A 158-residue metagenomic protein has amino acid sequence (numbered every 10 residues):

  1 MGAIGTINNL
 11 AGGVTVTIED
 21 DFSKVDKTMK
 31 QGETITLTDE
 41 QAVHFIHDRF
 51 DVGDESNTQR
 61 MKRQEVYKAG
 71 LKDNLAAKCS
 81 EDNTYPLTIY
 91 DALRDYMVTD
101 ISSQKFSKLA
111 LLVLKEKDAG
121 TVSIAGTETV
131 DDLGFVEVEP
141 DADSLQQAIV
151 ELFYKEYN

Functional and structural regions predicted by a protein language model:
M1-A11, D39-V43, Q64-K72, P86-R94 (+3 more regions): Extracytoplasmic/secreted envelope proteins and their assembly/folding machinery, especially bacterial periplasmic
G5-Y85: Flexible, polar/acidic helix-loop-strand segments at domain edges
S23-K27, M61, E65, L87-D91 (+2 more regions): A sequence-level detector of short, solvent-exposed, charge-rich linear segments
K30, F50-Q59, L75-S80, A92-D100 (+2 more regions): Second-shell loop/turn segments in exported
Y96-N158: C-terminal solvent-exposed extensions
